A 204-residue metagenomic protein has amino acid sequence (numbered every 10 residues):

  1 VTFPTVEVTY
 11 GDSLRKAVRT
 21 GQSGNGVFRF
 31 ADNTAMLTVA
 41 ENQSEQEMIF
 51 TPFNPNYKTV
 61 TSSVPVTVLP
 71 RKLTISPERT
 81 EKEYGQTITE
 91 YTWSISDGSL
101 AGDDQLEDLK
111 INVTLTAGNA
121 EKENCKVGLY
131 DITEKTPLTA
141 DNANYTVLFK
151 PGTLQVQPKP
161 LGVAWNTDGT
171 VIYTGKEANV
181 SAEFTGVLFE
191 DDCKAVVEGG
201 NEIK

Functional and structural regions predicted by a protein language model:
V1-K204: Solvent-exposed beta-strand/loop surfaces, strongest in extracytoplasmic domains of secreted and cell-surface proteins
